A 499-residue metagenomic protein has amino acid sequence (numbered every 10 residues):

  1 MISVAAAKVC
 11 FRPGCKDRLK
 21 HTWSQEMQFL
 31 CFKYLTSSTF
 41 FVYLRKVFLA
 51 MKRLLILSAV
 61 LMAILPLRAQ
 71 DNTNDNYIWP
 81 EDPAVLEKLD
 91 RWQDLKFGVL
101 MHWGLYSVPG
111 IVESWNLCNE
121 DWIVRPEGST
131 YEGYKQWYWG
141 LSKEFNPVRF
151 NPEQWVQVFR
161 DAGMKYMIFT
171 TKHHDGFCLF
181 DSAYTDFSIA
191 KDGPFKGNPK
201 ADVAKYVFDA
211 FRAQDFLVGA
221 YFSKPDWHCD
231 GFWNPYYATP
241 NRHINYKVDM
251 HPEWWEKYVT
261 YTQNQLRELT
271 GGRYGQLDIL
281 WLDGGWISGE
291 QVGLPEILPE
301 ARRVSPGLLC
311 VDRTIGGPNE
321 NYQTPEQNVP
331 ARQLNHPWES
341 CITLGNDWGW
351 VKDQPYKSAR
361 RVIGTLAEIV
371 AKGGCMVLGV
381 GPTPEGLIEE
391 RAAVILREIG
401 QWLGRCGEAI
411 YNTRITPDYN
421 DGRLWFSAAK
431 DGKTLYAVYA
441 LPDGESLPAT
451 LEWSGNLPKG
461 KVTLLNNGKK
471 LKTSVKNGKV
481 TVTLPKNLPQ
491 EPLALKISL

Functional and structural regions predicted by a protein language model:
M1, D17, T22, F29-D71: Bacterial Sec-dependent N-terminal signal peptides
M1-I2, G349: Accessible peptide chain termini
I2-K8: Extreme N-terminal basic, low-complexity initiation segments that serve as generic localization/processing leaders
F11, L19, V42, V47 (+4 more regions): Selective for proline/serine-rich intrinsically disordered segments in cytosolic/nuclear regulatory regions
Q70-L499: Mature catalytic domains of secreted/periplasmic carbohydrate-active enzymes
